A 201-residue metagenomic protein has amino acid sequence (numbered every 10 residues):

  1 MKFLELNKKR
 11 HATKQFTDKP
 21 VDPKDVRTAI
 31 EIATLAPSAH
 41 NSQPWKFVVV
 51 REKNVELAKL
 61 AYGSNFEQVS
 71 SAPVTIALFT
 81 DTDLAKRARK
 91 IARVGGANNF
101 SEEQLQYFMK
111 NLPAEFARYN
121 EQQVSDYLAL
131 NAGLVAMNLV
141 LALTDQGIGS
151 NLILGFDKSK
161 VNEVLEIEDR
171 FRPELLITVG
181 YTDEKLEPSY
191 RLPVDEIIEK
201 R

Functional and structural regions predicted by a protein language model:
M1-R201: Acidic, surface-exposed loops and disordered segments
